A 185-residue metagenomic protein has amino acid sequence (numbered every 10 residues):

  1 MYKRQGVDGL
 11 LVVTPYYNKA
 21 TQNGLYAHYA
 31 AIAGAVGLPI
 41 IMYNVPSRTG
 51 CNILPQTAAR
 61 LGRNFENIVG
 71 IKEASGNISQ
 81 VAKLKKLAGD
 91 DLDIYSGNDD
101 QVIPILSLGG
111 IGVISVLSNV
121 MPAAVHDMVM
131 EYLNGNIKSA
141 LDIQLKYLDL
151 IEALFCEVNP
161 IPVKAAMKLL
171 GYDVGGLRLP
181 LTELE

Functional and structural regions predicted by a protein language model:
M1-Q5: Conserved small/polar residues in nucleotide/adenosyl-binding loops
G6-G9, I94, Y172: Helix-coil boundary/capping segments in enzymes
G9-T14, P39-N44: Short beta-strands and strand-loop turn motifs
L11-G24: Glycine-rich, proline-tolerant flexible connector loops at the mouths of alpha/beta enzymes
L25-M42, L87-G89: Alpha-helix-loop-beta-strand connector modules within alpha/beta enzyme cores
G34-A35, R48-F155: Catalytic alpha/beta core domains of metabolic enzymes, predominantly
N44-V45, N67-I68, R178-L179: Glycine-rich phosphate-binding "P-loop"
V158-E185: C-terminal extensions of enzymes
